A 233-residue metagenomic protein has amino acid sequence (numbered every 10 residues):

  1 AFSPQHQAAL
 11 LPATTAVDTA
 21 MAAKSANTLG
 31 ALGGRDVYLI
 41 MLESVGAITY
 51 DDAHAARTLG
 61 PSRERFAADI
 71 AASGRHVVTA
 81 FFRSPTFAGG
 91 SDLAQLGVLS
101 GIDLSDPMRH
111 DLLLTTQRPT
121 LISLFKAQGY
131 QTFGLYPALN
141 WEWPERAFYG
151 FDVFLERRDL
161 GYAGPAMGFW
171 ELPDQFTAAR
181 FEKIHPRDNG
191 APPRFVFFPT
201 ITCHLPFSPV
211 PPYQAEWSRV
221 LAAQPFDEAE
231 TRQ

Functional and structural regions predicted by a protein language model:
A8-A9: Fold-level signal for large, globular catalytic cores of enzyme and receptor domains
T15-Q233: Solvent-exposed soluble domains appended to multi-pass membrane proteins
